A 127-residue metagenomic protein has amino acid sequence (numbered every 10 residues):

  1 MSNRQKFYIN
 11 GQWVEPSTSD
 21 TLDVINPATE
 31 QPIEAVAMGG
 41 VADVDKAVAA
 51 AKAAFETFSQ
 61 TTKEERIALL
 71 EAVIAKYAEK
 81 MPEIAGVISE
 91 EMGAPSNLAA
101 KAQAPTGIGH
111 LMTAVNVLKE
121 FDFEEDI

Functional and structural regions predicted by a protein language model:
M1-I127: N-terminal Rossmann-like NAD(P)+-binding subdomain of aldehyde/semialdehyde dehydrogenases
